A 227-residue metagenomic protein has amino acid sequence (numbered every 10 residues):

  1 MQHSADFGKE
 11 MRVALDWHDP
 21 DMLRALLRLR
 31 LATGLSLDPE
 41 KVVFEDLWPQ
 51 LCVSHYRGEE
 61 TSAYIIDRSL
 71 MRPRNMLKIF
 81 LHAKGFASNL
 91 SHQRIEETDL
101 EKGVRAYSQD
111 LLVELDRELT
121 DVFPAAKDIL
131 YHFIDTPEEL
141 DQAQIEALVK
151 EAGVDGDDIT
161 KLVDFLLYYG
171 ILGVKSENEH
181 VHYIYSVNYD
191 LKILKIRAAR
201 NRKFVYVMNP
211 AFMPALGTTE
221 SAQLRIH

Functional and structural regions predicted by a protein language model:
M1-G58: The catalytic "switch" region of P-loop NTPases
L29, T33, H82-G85, N89 (+3 more regions): Short, well-ordered loop/turn and helix-capping segments at boundaries between secondary-structure elements and domains
G58, D67-D157: Winged-helix-like regulatory helical subdomains adjacent to P-loop NTPase cores
S88, A147-A152, K161, Y183-L194: C-terminal/domain-terminus segments
A152-Y169, V174: Short amphipathic alpha-helical interaction segments
S176-H182: Short, Lys/Arg-rich nucleic-acid/phosphate-binding segment
S186-H227: Short, amphipathic alpha-helical interaction segments positioned at domain boundaries
